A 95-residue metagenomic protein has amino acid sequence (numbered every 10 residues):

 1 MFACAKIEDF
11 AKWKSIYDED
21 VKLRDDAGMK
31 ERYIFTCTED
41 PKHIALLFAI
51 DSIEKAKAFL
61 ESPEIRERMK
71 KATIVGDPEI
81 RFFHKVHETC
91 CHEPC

Functional and structural regions predicted by a protein language model:
M1-A3, K12-E19, L47-S52, E93-P94: A generic short-segment signal for beta-strand/edge and adjacent turn/coil regions
M1-K6, Y33-S62: Short, well-ordered beta-strand segments in beta-rich or mixed alpha/beta enzyme and ligand-binding folds
D9-R32, E64-E67: Short amphipathic alpha-helical segments
A11-W13, E54-A56, E88: Residue-level signal for secondary-structure boundary sites
K14, K57-L60, K70: A short local structural element in Rossmann-fold oxidoreductases
A27-H43, R68-C95: Glycine-rich beta-strand-turn "strand-cap" elements at beta-sheet edges
